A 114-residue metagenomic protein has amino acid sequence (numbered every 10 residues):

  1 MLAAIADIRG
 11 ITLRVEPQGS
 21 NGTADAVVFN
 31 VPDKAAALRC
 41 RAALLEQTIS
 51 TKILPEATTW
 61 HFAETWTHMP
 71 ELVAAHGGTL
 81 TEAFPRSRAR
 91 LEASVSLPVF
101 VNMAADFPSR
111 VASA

Functional and structural regions predicted by a protein language model:
M1-G10, L38: Conserved core segment of the aminotransferase class I/II
L2, L13-N30: Conserved glycine-rich beta-strand-loop-beta hairpin in the small C-terminal domain of fold type I
D7-R14, G78-A83: Short amphipathic beta-strand starts and helix->beta connectors
Q18-S20, K34, A57-W60, V101-M103: Short, solvent-exposed loop/turn segments at secondary-structure junctions
A26, R110-A114: Alpha-helical elements of Rossmann-like donor-binding domains used by nucleotide-donor carbohydrate transfer enzymes
K34-R41, M103-R110: Short, conserved charged micro-motifs
R41-V95: Conserved PLP cofactor-binding pocket of PLP-dependent enzymes
L97-V99: Short, proline-centered helix/strand-breaking motifs
